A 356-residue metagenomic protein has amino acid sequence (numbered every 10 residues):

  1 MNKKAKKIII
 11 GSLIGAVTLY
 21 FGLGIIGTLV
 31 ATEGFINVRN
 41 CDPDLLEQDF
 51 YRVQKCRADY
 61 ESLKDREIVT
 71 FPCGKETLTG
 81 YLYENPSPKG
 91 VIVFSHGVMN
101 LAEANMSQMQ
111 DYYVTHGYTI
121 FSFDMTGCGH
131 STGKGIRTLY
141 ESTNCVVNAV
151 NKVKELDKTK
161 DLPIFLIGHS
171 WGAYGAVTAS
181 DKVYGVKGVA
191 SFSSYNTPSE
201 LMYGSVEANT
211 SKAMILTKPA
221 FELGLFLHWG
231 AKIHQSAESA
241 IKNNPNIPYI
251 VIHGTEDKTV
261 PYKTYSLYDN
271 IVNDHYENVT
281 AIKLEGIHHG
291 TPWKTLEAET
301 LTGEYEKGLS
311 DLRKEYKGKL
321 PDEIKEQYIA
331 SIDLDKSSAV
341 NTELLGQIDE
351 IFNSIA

Functional and structural regions predicted by a protein language model:
I9-P72, Y81, E306-Q327: An N-terminal hydrophobic leader/cap segment in hydrolases
V98-D111, M125, K263: The serine-hydrolase catalytic nucleophile loop
A102, T126-D157: Catalytic nucleophile-loop/oxyanion-hole region of alpha/beta-hydrolase and closely related hydrolase-like folds
Y113-T132: Conserved alpha/beta-hydrolase
T178-A231: Hydrolase active-site cap/lid region
N244-P245, V251-H253, D257: Short beta-strand/loop motif that positions the catalytic acidic residue of the alpha/beta-hydrolase fold
P261-V272, T295-E297: Short alpha-helix in the alpha/beta-hydrolase fold that links the catalytic acid
D274-A356: C-terminal catalytic histidine-bearing segment of alpha/beta-hydrolase fold enzymes
